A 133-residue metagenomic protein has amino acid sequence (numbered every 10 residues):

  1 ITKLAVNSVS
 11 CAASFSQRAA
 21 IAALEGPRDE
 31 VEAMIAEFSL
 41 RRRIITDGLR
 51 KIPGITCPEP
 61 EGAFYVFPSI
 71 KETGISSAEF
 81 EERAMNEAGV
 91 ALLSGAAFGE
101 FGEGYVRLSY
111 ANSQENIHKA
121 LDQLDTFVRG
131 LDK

Functional and structural regions predicted by a protein language model:
I1-K133: PLP-dependent class I/II
